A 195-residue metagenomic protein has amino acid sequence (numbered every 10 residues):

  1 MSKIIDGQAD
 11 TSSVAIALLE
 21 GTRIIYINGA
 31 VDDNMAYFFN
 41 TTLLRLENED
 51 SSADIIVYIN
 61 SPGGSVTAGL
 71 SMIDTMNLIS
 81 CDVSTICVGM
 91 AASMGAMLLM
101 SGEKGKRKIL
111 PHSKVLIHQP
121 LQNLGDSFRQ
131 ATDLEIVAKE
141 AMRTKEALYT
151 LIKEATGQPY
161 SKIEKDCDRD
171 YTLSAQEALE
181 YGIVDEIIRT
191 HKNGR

Functional and structural regions predicted by a protein language model:
M1-R195: Terminal-region recognition feature
